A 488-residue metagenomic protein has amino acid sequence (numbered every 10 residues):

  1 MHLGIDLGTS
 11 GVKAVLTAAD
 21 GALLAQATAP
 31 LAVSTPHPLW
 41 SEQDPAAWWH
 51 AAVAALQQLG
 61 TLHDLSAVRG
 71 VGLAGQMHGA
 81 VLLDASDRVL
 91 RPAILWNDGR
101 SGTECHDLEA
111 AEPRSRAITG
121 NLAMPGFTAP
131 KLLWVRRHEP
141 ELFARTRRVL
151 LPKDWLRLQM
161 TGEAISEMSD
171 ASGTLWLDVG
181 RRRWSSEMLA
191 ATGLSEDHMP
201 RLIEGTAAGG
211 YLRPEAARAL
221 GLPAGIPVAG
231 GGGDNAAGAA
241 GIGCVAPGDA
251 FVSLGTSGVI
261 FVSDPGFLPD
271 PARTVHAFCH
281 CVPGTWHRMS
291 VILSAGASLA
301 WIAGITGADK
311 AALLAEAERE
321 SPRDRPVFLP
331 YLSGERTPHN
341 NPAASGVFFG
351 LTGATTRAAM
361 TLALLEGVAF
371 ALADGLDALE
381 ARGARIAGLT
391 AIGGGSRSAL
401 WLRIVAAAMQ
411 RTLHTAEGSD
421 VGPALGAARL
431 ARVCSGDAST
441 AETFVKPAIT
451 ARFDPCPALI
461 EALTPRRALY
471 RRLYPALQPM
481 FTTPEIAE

Functional and structural regions predicted by a protein language model:
M1-P92, A117, R145, A217-R218 (+3 more regions): N-terminal glycine/serine-rich phosphate-binding loop of ATP-dependent small-molecule kinases, especially carbohydrate
L3-G4, L108-F127, L133-S166, L175-S186 (+2 more regions): Active-site core segments that coordinate phosphate-bearing ligands/cofactors across diverse enzyme families
G21, D44, V71, D98 (+3 more regions): Residue-level signal for inorganic ion chemistry
A25-A29, P200, F349, A451: Structural signal for short hydrophobic segments within the conserved structured cores of catalytic domains across
A29, S34, I94-S101, A171 (+2 more regions): Short, acidic/turn-prone active-site loops that include or flank metal/cofactor- and phosphate-binding residues
G60-W96, N121-G126, R157-D178, R201-E204 (+1 more regions): Short beta-strand-loop/turn "lid" adjacent to the catalytic site in phosphate-handling enzymes
D64-A67, G193, H198, R385: Short loop/turn motifs at secondary-structure junctions
